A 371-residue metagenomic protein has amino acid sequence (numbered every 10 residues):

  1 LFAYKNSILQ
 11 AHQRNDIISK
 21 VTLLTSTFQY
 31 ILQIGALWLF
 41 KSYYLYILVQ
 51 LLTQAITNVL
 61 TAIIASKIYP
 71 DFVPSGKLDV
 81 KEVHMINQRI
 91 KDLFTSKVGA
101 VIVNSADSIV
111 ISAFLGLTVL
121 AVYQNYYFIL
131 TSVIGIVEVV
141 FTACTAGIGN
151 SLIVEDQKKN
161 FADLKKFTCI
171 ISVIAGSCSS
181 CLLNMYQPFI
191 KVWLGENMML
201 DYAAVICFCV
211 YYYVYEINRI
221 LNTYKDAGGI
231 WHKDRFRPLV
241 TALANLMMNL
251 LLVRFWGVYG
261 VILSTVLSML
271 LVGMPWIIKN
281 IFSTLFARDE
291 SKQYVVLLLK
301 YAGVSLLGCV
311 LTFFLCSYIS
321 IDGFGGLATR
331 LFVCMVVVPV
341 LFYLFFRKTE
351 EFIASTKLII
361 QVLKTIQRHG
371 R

Functional and structural regions predicted by a protein language model:
L1-Q10, V21-Q33, Y46-A62, S96 (+10 more regions): Short runs within selected transmembrane alpha-helices of multi-pass transporters and secretion channels
A11, Y69-P70, L130-T168, N222-A227: Helix-loop junctions and terminal segments of transmembrane helices in multi-pass membrane transport/translocation
I31, G35, V59, F161-Y215 (+2 more regions): Alpha-helical transmembrane segments of multi-pass membrane transport and lipid-handling proteins
G35-F40, V101-S132, N150-S151, Q187-N197 (+3 more regions): Helix-terminus/linker motif at the lipid-water interface of multi-pass membrane proteins
Y43-I47, V59-S105, I109, G147-A162 (+1 more regions): Interhelical loop/hinge segments that connect adjacent transmembrane helices in multipass membrane
Y43-L48, K81-R89, I111-T131, A162 (+2 more regions): Interfacial/gating helices of multi-pass transporter permease domains
A55-I56, D92, D107-I109, A121-E138 (+2 more regions): Alpha-helical transmembrane segments of polytopic membrane transporters and translocases
F286, F313-R371: Membrane-proximal transmembrane or re-entrant/amphipathic helices at the cytosolic face
